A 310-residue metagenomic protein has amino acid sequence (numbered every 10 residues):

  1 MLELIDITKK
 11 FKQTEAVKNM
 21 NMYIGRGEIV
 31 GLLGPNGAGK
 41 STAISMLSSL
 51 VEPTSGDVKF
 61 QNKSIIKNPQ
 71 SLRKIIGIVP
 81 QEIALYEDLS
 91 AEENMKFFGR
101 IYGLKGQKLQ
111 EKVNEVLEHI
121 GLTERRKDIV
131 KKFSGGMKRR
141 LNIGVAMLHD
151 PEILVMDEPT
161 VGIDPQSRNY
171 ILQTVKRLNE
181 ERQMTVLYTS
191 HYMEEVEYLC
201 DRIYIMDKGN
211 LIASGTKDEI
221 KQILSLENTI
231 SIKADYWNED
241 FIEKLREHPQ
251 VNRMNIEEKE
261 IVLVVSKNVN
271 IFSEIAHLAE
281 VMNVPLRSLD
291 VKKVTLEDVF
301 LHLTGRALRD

Functional and structural regions predicted by a protein language model:
G56-K67, S71-L72: Conserved ABC transporter NBD signature motif
K96, R100, Q107-R125: Conserved ABC ATPase "signature" region
D150: Conserved catalytic motifs of ABC-family nucleotide-binding domains
L154-D157: Catalytic Walker B motif of ABC-type/P-loop ATPase nucleotide-binding domains
Q173-S266: ABC transporter nucleotide-binding domain
